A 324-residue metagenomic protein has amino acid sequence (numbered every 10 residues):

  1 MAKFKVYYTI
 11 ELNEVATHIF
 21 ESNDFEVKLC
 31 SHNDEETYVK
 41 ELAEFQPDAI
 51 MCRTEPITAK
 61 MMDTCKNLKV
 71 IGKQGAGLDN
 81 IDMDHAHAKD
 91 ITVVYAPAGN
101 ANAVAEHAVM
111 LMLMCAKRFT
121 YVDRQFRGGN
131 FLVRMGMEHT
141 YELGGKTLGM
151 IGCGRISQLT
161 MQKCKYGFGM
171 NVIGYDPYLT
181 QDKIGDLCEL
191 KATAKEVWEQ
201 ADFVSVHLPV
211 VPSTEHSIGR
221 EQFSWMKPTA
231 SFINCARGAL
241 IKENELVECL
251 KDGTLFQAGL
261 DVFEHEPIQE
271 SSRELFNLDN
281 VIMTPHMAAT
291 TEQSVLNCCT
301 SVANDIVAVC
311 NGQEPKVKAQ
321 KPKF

Functional and structural regions predicted by a protein language model:
M1-V94, G219: An N-terminal-biased, well-structured beta-alpha scaffold segment characteristic of Rossmann-like dinucleotide-binding
A43, A59-M62, P177-R273: Rossmann-like adenosine-cofactor binding region
D48-A49, V70, F203, S231 (+2 more regions): Short, Asp-centered acidic motifs that coordinate Mg2+ and/or phosphate in catalytic or ligand-binding sites
T54, G75, L208, C235-A236 (+1 more regions): Glycine-rich, N-terminal phosphate-binding loop of Rossmann-like dinucleotide-binding domains
K89, P97-T147, L159-G167, K318: Phosphate-binding beta-alpha-beta segment of Rossmann-like dinucleotide-binding domains, i.e., the NAD(P)
V94, T229, C235-F324: Rossmann-like dinucleotide-binding domain for NAD(H)/NADP(H)
I151: Conserved N-terminal Rossmann-fold NAD(P)-binding element of oxidoreductases
I156: Hydrophobic/small residue at the entry helix of a nucleotide-binding pocket
